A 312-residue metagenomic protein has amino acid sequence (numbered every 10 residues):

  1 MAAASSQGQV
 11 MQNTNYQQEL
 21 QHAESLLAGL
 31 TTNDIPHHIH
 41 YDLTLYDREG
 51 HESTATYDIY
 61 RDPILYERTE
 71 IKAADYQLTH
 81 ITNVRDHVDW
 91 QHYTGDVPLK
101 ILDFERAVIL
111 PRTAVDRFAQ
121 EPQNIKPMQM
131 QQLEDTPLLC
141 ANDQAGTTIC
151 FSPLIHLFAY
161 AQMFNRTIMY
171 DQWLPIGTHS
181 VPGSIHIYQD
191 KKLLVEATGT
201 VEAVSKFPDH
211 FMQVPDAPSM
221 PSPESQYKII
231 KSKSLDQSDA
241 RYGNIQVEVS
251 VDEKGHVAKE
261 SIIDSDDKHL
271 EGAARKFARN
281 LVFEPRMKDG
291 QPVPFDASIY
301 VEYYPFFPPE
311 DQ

Functional and structural regions predicted by a protein language model:
A2-T56, Y60-P63, E121: N-terminal leader/targeting segments and the immediate start of mature chains
M11-Y16, V84-T148, P153-L157, Q162-F164 (+1 more regions): Flexible, processing/modification-adjacent segments and terminal tails in exported/periplasmic/extracellular proteins
N15, E19, S53, Y60 (+6 more regions): N- and C-terminal low-complexity/disordered segments
I39-D42, I109-R112, P122-Q123, T167-I168 (+1 more regions): Short Pro/Gly-enriched beta-strand edge/turn motifs at strand-loop
L43-L45, E70-A74, W90-G95, D143 (+3 more regions): Beta-turn initiation residues at beta-strand->coil junctions
G50-S53, A73-D75, Q123, Q132-D135 (+4 more regions): Short solvent-exposed loop/turn micro-motifs enriched in small/polar/acidic residues
I59, Y66, Y76-Q77, V84 (+4 more regions): Charge-biased low-complexity segments
D62-R112, G177-H179, Y188-L193: Contiguous hydrophobic, core-forming segments of folded domains
